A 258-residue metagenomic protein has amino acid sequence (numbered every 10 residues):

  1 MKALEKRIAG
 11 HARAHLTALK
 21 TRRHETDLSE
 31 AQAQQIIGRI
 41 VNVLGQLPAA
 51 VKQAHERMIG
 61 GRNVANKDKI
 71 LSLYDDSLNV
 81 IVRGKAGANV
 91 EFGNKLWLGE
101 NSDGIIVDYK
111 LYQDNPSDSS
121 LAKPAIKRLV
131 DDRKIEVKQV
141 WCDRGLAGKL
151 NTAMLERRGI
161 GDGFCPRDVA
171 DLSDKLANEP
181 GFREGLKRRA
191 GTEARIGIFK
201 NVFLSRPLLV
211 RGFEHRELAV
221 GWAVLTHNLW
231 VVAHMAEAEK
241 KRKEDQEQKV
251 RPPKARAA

Functional and structural regions predicted by a protein language model:
M1-A258: Anion-binding and metal-coordination hotspots
